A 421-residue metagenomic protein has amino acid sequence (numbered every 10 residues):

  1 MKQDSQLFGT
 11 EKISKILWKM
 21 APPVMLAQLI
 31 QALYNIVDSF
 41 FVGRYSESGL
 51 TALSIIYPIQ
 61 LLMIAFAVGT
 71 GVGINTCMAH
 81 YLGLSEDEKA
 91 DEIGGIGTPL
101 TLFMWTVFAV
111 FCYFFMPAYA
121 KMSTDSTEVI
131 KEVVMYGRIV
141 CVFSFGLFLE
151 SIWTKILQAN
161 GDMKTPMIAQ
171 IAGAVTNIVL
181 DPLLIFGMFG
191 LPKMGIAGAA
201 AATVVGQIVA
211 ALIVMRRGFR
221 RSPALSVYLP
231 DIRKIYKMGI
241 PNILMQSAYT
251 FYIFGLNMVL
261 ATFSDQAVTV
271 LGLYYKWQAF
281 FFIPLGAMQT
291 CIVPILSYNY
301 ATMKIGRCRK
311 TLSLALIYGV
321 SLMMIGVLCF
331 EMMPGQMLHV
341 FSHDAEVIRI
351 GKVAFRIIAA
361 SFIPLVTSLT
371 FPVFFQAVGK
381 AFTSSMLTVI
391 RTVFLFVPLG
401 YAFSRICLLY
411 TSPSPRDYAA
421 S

Functional and structural regions predicted by a protein language model:
M1-V24, M78-F145, L191-I240, L296-S361 (+2 more regions): Short alpha-helical transmembrane segments in multi-pass integral membrane proteins
G9-F40, R44-Y45, L61-G73, C77 (+5 more regions): N-terminal transmembrane alpha-helices
K19-D38, I139, E150, G173 (+4 more regions): Transmembrane helical elements of multi-pass membrane transporters/channels
V24, Q28, F40, T76 (+10 more regions): Transmembrane alpha-helix boundary and packing residues in multipass membrane permease domains and related
L29, L33-T51, A120-T127, L183-M194 (+4 more regions): Helix-terminus/linker motif at the lipid-water interface of multi-pass membrane proteins
L50-F114, L147-G161, T165-P166, V270-L328 (+4 more regions): Small-residue-rich hydrophobic transmembrane alpha-helices
T154, A169-Q170, A174-A210: Helix-loop-helix hairpin linking two adjacent transmembrane segments in secondary transporters
Q376, T388-F394: A late C-terminal transmembrane helix in Major Facilitator Superfamily
